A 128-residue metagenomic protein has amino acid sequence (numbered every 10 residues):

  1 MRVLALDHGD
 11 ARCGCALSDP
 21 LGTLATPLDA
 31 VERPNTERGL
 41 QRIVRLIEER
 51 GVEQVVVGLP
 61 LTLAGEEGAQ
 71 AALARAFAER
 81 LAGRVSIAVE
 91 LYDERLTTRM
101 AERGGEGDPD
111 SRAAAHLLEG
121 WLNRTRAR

Functional and structural regions predicted by a protein language model:
M1-L6, D10-R128: Phosphate- and other anionic-substrate recognition elements at nucleic-acid/protein interfaces
